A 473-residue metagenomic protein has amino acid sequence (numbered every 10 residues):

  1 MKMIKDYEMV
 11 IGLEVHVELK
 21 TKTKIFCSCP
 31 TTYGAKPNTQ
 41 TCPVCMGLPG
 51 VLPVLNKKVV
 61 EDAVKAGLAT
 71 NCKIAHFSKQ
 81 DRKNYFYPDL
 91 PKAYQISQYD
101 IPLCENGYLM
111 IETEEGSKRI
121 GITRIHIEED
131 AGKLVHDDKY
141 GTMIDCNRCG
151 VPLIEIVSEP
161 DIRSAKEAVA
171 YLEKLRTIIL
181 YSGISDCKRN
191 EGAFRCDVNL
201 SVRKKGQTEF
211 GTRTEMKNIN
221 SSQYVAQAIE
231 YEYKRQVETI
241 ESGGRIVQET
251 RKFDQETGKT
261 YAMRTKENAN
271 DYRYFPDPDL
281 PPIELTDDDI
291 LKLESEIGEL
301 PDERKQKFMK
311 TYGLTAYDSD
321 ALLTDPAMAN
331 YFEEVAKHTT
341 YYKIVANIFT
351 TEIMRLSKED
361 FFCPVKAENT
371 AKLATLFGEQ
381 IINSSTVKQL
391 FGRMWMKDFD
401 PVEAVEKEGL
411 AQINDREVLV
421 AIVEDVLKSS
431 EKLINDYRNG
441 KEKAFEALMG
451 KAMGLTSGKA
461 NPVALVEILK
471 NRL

Functional and structural regions predicted by a protein language model:
M1-E299, K310, A316, K337 (+3 more regions): Basic, nucleic-acid-interacting segments
G12, V60, L172, A226 (+6 more regions): Hydrophobic face of alpha-helices
K20, N199, K234, T350-K358 (+4 more regions): Amphipathic alpha-helical core segments of compact helical bundles
H76-Q80, E241-T250, D287, K307-Y312 (+6 more regions): Short coil/turn segments at secondary-structure boundaries
L314-H338, Y342-K397: Amphipathic alpha-helical "recognition" segments
F361-A371, T375, I381-L455: Strongly charged, low-complexity linkers/loops
V423, N435, E467-L473: A carboxyl-terminal module marker
